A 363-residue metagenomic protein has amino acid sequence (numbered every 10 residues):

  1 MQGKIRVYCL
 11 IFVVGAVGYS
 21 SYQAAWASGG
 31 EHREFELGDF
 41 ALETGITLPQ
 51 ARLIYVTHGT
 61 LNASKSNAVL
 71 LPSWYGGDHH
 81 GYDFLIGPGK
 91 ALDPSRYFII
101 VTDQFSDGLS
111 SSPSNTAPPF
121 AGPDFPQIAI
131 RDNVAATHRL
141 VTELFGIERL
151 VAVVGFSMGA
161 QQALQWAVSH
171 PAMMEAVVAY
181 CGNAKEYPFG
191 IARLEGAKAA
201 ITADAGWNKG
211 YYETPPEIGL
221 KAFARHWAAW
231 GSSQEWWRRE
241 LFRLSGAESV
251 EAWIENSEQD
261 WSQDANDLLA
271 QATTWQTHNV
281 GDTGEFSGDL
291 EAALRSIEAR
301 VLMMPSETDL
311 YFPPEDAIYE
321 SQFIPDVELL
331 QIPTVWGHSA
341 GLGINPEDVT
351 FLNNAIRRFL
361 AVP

Functional and structural regions predicted by a protein language model:
A24-L71, H79: Catalytic-loop region of hydrolases
V56-P118: N-terminal cap/lid subdomain of alpha/beta-hydrolase-fold enzymes
K90-R96, V101-L144, I191, E195-T202 (+2 more regions): Cap/lid segment of the alpha/beta-hydrolase catalytic domain
V151-A152, S157-P188: Conserved hydrolase catalytic core segment
M173-E175, A179-E258: Alpha/beta-hydrolase-fold enzymes
I297, M303-P305: Short beta-strand/loop motif that positions the catalytic acidic residue of the alpha/beta-hydrolase fold
L310-D316: Conserved alpha/beta-hydrolase "acid-adjacent" motif
V327-P363: Catalytic active-site module of serine/aspartate enzymes centered on a nucleophile-bearing elbow/loop
